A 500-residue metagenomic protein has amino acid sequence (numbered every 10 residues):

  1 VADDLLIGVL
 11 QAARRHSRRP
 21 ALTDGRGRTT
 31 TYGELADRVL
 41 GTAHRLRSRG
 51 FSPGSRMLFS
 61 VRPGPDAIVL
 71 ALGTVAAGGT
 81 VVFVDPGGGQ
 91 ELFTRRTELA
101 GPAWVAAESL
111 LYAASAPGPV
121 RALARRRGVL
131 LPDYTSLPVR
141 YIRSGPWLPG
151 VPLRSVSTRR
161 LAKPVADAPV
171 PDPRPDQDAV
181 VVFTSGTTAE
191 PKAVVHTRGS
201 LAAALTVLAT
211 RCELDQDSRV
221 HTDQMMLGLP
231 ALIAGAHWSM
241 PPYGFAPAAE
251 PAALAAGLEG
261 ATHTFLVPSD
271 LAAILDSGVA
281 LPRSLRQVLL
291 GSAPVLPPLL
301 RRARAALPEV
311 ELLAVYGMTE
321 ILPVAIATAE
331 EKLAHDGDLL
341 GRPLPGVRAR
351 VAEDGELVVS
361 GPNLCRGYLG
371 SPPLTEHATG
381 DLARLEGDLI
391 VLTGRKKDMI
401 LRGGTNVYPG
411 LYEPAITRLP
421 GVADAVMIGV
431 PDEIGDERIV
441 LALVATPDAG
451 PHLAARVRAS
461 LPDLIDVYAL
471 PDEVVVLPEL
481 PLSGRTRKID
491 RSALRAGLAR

Functional and structural regions predicted by a protein language model:
A2, S17-P20, L148-P149, R159-F183 (+3 more regions): Conserved pre-ATP/AMP-binding loop-to-beta segment of ANL
R28, H44-G88, N406, A445: Conserved AMP-binding/adenylate-forming
V75, T80, L201-R219, Q224-H263 (+2 more regions): Conserved AMP-binding/adenylation subdomain of ANL enzymes
V81-R159, P447: Structural core segment of the AMP-binding/adenylate-forming
A107-L110, T264, G361, T375 (+1 more regions): AMP-binding/adenylate-forming catalytic core of the ANL superfamily
S144-W147, L153-R160, H263, L275-A334 (+1 more regions): Gly/Ser/Thr-rich phosphate-binding loop
R342-G346, R350-A378, L389, T405-V407: Conserved ATP/PPi-binding loop(s) of AMP-dependent carboxylate-activating enzymes
I465-K488: AMP-binding/adenylate-forming catalytic domain of the ANL superfamily
